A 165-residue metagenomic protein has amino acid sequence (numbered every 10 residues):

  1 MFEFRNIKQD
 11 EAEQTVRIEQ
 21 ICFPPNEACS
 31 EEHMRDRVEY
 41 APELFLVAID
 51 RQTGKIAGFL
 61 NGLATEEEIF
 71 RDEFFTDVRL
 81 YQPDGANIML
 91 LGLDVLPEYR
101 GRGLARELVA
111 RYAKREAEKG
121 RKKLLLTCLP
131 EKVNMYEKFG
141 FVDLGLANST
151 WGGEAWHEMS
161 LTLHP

Functional and structural regions predicted by a protein language model:
F2-T15: A short beta-loop-alpha structural element at the N-terminal edge of CoA-dependent acyl/N-acetyltransferase catalytic
K8, L96, L129: Residue-level recognition of the GNAT/N-acetyltransferase active site
R17-S30, R37: Helix-loop element at the rim of GNAT/NAT acetyltransferase active sites that forms part of the acceptor-substrate
F45-D50: Cytosolic beta-strand hydrophobic patch enriched in CBS
K55-L93, R100, T150-A155: Conserved acyl-donor/pantetheine-binding loop and adjacent beta-alpha core of acyl/acetyltransferases and related
A64-E67, L125-T127, E137, V142-E158: Conserved catalytic-core motifs of GNAT/GCN5-like acyltransferases
V95, G101-K114: Conserved acetyl-CoA-binding loop-helix of GNAT-fold acetyltransferases
V109, K114-L129: Conserved GNAT acetyl-CoA-binding A-motif
